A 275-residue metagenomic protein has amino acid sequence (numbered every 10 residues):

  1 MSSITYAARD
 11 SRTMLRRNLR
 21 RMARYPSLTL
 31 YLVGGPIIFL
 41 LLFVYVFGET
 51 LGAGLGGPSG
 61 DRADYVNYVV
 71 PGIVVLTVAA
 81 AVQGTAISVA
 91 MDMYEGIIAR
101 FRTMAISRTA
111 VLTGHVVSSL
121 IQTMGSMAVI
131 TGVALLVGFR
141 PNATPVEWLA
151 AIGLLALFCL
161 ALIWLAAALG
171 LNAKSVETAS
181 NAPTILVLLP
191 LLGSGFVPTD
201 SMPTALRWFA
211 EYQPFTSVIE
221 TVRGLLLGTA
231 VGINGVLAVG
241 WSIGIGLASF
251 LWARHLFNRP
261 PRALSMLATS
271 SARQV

Functional and structural regions predicted by a protein language model:
M1-L15, L162, A205-T216: Short, membrane-interfacial amphipathic segments enriched in basic
M1-P26, N258-V275: Transmembrane alpha-helical segments of polytopic membrane transport and secretion proteins
R16-I37, V231-V236: Membrane-interface helix starts
R21, G60, N142, G193-A248: Membrane-interfacial helix-loop-helix junctions in multi-pass membrane proteins
I38-F43, A63-V137, A166, T184 (+1 more regions): Hydrophobic alpha-helical transmembrane segments of multi-pass membrane transport proteins
Y45-L51, G170-Y212, T216: Transmembrane helix segments
R108-P183, A230-R254: Alpha-helical transmembrane segments and their short interhelical loops
L226, G240-V275: Junction motif at the cytosolic side of a transmembrane helix
